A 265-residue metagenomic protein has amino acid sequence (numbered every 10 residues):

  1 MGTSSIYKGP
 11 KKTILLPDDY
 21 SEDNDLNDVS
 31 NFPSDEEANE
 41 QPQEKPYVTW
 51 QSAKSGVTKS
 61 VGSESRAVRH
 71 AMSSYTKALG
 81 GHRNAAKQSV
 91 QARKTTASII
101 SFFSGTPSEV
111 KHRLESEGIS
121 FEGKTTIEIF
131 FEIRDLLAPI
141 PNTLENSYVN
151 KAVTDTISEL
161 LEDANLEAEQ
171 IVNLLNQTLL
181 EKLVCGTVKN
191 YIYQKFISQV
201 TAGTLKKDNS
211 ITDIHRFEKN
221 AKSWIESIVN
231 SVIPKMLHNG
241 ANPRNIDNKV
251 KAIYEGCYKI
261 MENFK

Functional and structural regions predicted by a protein language model:
M1-I133: Extended, helix-rich scaffolding/adaptor regions
I6, S73, K77-N84, S104 (+16 more regions): Generic surface-pattern signal
Y7, Y20, Y47, Y75 (+4 more regions): Sequence-level detector for tyrosine residue identity
N24-N27, N31, N39, N84 (+12 more regions): Detector for Asparagine
S65, N146-N150, E181-G186, N190 (+4 more regions): Alpha-helix N-cap/helix-initiation sites
R83-K189: Long amphipathic alpha-helical segments with strong coiled-coil/leucine-zipper propensity
Q194, S198-K265: Alpha-helical oligomerization segments
